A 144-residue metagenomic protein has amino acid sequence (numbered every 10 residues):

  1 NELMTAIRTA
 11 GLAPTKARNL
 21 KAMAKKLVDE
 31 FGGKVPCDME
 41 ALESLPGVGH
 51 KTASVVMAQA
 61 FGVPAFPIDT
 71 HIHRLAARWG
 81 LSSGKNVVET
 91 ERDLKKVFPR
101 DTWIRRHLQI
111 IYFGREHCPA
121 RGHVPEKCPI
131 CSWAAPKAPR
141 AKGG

Functional and structural regions predicted by a protein language model:
N1-G143: Catalytic cores of DNA base-excision repair glycosylases
